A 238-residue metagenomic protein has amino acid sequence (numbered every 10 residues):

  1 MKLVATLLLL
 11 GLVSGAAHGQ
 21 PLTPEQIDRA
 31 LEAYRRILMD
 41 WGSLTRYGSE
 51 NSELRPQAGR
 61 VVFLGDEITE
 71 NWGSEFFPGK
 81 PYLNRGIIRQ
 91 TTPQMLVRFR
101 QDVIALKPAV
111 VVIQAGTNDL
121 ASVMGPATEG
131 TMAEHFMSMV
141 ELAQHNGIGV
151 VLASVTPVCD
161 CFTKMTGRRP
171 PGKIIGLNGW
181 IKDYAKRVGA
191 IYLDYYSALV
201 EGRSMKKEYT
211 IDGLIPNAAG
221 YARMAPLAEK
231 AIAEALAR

Functional and structural regions predicted by a protein language model:
M1-F63, E70-S74, L106, A233-R238: N-terminal secretory targeting modules
L8, P21, T156-R238: Catalytic His-Asp segment of secreted/periplasmic serine-dependent ester chemistry enzymes
L22-R29, F77-Y82, Q114-G116, S204-M205: Short, basic/glycine-rich phosphate-binding loops at helix/coil junctions that contact nucleotide phosphates
A58-R60, G79-P81, K107-V110, H145-V151 (+1 more regions): Loop/turn elements at helix/coil->beta-strand transitions in domains of secreted/extracellular proteins
F63, Q90, Q94, R98 (+7 more regions): Extracytoplasmic/secreted proteins, especially bacterial periplasmic and envelope-associated proteins
F63-L64, T69-R85, T92-E134, T156-F162: Oxyanion-hole/transition-state-stabilizing segment in secreted/luminal serine hydrolases and related acyltransferases
D66, E129-A153, W180-A190: Charged, glycine-enriched surface loops/patches that mediate electrostatic binding to polyanionic ligands
R100, I104, G116, E141-I148 (+4 more regions): Sec-exported extracytoplasmic/periplasmic mature domains
